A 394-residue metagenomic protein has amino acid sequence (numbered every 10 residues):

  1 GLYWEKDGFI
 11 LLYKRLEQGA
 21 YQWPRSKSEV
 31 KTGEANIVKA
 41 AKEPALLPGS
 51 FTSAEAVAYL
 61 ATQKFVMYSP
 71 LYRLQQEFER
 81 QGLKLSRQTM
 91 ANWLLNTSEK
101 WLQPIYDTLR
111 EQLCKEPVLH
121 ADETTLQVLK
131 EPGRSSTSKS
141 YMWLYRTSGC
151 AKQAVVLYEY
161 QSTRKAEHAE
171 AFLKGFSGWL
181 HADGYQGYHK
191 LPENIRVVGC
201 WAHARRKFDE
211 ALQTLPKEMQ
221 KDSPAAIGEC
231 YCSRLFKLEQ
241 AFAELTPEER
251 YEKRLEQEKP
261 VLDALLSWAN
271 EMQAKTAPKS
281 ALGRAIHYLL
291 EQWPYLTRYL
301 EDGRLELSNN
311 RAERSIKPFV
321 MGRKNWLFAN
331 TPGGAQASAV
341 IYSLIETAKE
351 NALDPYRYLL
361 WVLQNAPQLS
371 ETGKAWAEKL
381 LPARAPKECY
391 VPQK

Functional and structural regions predicted by a protein language model:
L2-G33: Polybasic/polar functional segments that serve as interface/processing modules
N36-K394: Catalytic center-proximal scaffold of phosphoryl-transfer enzymes
